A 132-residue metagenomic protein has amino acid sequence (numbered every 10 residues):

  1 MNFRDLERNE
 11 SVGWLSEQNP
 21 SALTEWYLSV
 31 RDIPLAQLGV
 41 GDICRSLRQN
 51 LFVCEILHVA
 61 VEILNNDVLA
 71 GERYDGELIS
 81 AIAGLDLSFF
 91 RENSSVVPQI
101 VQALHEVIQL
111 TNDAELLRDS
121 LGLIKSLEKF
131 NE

Functional and structural regions predicted by a protein language model:
M1-C44, E132: Long, low-complexity, highly charged intrinsically disordered regions
C44-N131: Extended alpha-helical scaffolding segments
